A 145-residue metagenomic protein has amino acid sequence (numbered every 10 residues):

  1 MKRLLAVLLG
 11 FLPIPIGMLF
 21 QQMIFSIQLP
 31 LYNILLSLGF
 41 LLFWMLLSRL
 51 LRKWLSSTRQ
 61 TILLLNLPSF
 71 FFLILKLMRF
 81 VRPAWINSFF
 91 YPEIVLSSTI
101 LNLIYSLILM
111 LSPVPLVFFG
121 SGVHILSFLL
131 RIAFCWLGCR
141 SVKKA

Functional and structural regions predicted by a protein language model:
M1-W44: Transmembrane alpha-helical insertion/packing segments
Q22-N33, S57, A84, S88 (+1 more regions): Membrane-helix interface and helix-disruption motif detector
S37-I62: Canonical alpha-helical transmembrane segments
G39-L47, V123-G138: Hydrophobic cores of alpha-helical transmembrane segments in multi-pass inner/ER membrane proteins, independent
L63-Y91: Hydrophobic alpha-helical membrane-insertion segments
W85-S112: Membrane-interfacial helical/loop segments at transmembrane boundaries in membrane proteins
N102-R131: Hydrophobic alpha-helical transmembrane segments
R140-A145: Short, charged juxtamembrane terminal tails flanking transmembrane helices
